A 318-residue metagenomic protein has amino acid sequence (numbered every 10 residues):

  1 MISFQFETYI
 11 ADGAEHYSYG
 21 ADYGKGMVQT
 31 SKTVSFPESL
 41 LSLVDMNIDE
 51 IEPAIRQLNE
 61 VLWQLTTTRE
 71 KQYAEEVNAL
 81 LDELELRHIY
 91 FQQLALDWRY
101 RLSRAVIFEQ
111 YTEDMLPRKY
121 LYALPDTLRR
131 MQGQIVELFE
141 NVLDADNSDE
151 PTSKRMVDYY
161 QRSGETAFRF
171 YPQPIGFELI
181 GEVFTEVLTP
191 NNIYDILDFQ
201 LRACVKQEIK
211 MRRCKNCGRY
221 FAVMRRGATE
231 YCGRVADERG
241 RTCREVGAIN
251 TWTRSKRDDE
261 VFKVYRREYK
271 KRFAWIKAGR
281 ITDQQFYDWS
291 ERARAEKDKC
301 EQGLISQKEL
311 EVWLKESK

Functional and structural regions predicted by a protein language model:
M1-A222, W252-T253, D259-I276, D283-E301 (+1 more regions): Short helix-coil boundary/hinge micro-motifs
Y220, E238, I249: Short loop/turn segments at secondary-structure transitions that flank enzyme active sites
R226-V246: Cysteine-rich micro-motifs
G240-R241, T251-T253: Extracellular/mature segments of secreted proteins
